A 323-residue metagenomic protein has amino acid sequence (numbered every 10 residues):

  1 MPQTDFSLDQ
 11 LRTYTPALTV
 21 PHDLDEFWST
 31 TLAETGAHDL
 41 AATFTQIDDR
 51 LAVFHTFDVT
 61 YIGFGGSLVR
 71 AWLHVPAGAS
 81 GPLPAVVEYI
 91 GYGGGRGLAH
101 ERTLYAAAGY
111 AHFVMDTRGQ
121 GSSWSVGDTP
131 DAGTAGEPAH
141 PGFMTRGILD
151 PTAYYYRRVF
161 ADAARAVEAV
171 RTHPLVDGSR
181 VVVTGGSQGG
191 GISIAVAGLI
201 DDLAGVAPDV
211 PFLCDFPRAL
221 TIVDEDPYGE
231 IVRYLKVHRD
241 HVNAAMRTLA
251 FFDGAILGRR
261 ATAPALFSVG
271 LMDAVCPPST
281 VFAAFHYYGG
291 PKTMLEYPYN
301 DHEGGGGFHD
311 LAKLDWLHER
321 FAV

Functional and structural regions predicted by a protein language model:
M1-H55: N-terminal targeting or regulatory segments adjacent to alpha/beta-hydrolase or S9 domains
A71-V75, G81-Y92, H112: Short beta-strand element of the alpha/beta-hydrolase
G97, T103-L104, Y110-A161: Cap/lid segment of the alpha/beta-hydrolase catalytic domain
G142-G186: Gly/Ser-rich "nucleophile elbow"/oxyanion-hole loop immediately N-terminal to the catalytic nucleophile in hydrolases
I194-D240, E296: Hydrolase active-site cap/lid region
R260-A261, F267-V269, D273: Short beta-strand/loop motif that positions the catalytic acidic residue of the alpha/beta-hydrolase fold
L271-C276, E303: Acidic catalytic loop of the alpha/beta-hydrolase fold
P291, E296-L314: Histidine-bearing beta->alpha loop at or near hydrolase active sites
